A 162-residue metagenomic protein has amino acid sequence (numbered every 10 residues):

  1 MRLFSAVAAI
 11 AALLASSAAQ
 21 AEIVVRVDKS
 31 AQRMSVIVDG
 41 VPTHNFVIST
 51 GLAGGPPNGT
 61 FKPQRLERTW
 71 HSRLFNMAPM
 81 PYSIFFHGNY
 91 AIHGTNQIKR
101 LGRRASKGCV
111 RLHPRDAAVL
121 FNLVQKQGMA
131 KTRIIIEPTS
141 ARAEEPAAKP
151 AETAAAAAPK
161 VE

Functional and structural regions predicted by a protein language model:
M1-V7: Bacterial N-terminal signal peptides that target proteins for export
L14-A18: N-terminal signal peptide c-region/cleavage motif recognized by signal peptidases
Q20-E22: Boundary of Sec targeting at the N-terminus
V24-D28: A short beta-strand micro-motif
K29-T60: N-terminal targeting signals for Sec/Tat export/insertion, comprising classic cleavable signal peptides
S35-I37, Q64, H93: Beta-strand residues in well-ordered beta-sheet regions across diverse protein folds
G54-T60, E67-E162: Exported/periplasmic cell-wall-interacting domains
